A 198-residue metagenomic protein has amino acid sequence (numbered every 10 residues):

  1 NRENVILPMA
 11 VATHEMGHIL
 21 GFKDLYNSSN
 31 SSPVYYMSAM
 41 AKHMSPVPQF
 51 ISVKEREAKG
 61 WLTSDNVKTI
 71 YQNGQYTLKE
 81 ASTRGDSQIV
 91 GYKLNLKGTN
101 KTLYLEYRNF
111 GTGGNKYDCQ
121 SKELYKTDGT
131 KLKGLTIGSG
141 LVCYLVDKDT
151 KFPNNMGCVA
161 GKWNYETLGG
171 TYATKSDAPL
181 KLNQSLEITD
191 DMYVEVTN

Functional and structural regions predicted by a protein language model:
N1-P48, E55-E57, T63-D65, S185: Active-site-proximal segment of zinc-dependent metalloprotease catalytic domains
R2-V5, I70-N198: Non-catalytic C-terminal accessory/binding modules of secreted extracellular proteins
V53-T77: Acidic, glycine-rich loop-and-strand cores that form catalytic or ligand-binding grooves in diverse globular domains
